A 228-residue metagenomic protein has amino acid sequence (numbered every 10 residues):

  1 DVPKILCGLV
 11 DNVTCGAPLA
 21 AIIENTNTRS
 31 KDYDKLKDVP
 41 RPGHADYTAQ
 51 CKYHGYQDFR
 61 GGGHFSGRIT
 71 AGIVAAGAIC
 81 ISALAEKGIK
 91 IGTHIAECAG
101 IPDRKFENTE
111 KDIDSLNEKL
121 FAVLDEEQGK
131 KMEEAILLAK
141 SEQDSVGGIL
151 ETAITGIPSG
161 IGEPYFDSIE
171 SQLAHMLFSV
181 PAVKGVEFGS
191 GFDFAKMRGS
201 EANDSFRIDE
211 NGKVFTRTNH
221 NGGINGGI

Functional and structural regions predicted by a protein language model:
D1-I228: Generic N-terminal targeting/processing segments that precede catalytic cores or assembly contacts
